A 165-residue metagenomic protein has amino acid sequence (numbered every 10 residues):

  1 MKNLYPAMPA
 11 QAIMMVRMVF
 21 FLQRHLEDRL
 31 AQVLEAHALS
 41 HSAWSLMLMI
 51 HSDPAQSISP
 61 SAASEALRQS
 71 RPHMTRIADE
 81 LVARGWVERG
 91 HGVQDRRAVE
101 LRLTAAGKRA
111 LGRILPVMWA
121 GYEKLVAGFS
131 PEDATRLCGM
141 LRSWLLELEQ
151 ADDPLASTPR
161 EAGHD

Functional and structural regions predicted by a protein language model:
M1-A7, E132-D165: C-terminal regulatory/oligomerization modules of transcriptional regulators
M1-H37: N-terminal leader segment of winged-helix/HTH proteins
M18, S45-M49, R109, R136: Pre-recognition alpha-helix immediately N-terminal to the DNA-recognition helix within helix-turn-helix or winged-helix
F20, L48-A55, L115: Short, locally clustered residues in the helix-turn-helix/winged-helix DNA-binding domain
S42-W44, P72: Key DNA-contact positions within bacterial/archaeal DNA-binding proteins
A62-S64: A short alpha-helical element within helix-turn-helix/winged-helix DNA-binding domains across DNA-binding proteins
D79-G139: Charged, amphipathic alpha-helical coiled-coil/dimerization segments
